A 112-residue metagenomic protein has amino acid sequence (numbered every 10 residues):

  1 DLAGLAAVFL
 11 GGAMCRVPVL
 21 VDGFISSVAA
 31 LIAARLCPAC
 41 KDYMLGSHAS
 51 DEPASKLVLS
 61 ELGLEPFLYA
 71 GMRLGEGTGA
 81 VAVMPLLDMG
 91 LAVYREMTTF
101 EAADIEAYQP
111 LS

Functional and structural regions predicted by a protein language model:
D1-S112: N-terminal loops that bind phosphate or other acidic moieties and the adjacent beta-alpha structural core
